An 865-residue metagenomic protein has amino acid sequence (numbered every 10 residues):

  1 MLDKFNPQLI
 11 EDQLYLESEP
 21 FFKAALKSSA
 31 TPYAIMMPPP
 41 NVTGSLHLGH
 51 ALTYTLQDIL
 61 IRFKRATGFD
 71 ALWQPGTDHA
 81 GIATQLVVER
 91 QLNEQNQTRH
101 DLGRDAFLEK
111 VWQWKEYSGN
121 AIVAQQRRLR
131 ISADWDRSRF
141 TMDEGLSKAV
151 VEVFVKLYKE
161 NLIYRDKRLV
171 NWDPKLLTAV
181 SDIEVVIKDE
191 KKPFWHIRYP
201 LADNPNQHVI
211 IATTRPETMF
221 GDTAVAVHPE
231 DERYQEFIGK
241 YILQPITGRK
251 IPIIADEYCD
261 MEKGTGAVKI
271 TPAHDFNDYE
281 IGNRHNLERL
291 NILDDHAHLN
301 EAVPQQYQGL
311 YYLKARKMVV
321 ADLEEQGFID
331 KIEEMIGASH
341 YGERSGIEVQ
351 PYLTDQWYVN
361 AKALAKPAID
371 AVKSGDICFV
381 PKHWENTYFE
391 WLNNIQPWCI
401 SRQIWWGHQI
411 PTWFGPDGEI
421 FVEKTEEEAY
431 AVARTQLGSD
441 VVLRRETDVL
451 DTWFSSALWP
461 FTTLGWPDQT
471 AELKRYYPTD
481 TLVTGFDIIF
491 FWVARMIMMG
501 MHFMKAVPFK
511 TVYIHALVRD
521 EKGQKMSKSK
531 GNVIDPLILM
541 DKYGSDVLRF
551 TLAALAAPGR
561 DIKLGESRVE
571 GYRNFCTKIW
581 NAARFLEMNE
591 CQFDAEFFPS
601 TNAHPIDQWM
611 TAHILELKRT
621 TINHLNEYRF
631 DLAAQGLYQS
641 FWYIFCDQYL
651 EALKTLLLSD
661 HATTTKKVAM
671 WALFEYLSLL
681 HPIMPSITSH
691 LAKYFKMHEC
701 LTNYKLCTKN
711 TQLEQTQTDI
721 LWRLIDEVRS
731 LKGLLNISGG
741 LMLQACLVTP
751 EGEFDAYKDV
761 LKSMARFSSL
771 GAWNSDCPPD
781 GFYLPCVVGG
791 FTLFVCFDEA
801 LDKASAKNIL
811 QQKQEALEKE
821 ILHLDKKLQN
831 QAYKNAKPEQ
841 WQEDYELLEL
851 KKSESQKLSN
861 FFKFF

Functional and structural regions predicted by a protein language model:
M1-E230, I254, T271-R284, E288-Q306 (+9 more regions): N-terminal, positively charged nucleic-acid-binding surface of large information/translation enzymes
L16-S18, G145-L176, E184-V186, R198-A202 (+5 more regions): Gly/Pro-rich turn-and-neighbor structural signature
D78, P174, V180-V186, F414 (+5 more regions): Acidic, turn-prone loop/beta-hairpin segments
Y117-A121, Q126, N574-E587, D607-E616 (+6 more regions): Core structural elements
K188, I270-A273, L313, Q350 (+7 more regions): Conserved phosphate-binding loops in nucleotide/dinucleotide-binding enzymes
L201, E257-C259, H285-A297, I404-G407 (+1 more regions): Alpha-helical recognition segments enriched in aromatics with Gly/Pro capping that present substrate-recognition
Y341-S345, N386, V518-K522, M526-A603 (+3 more regions): Catalytic adenosine-cofactor/nucleotide-binding cores of aminoacyl-tRNA synthetases and other
E570, K693-F865: C-terminal low-complexity, glycine/proline- and small-hydrophobic-enriched intrinsically disordered tails that act as
